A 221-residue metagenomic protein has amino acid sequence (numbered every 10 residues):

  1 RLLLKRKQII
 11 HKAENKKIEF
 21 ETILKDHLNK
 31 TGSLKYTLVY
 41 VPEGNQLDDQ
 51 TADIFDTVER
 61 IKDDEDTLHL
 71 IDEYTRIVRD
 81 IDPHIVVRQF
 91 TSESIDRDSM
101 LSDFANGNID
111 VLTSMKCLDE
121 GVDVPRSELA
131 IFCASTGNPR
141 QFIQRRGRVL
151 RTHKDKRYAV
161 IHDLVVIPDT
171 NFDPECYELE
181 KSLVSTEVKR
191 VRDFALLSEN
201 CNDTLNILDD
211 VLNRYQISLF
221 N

Functional and structural regions predicted by a protein language model:
R1-S102: Conserved helicase/translocase motor-coupling segment
K35, T51-T57, N171-V184, I217-N221: Short, charged low-complexity intrinsically disordered segments located at boundaries of structured domains
R79-N202: Conserved RecA-like P-loop NTPase helicase motor core
D193-N221: Charged phosphate-binding loop/patch that engages nucleotide di/tri-phosphates or the phosphate backbone of nucleic
